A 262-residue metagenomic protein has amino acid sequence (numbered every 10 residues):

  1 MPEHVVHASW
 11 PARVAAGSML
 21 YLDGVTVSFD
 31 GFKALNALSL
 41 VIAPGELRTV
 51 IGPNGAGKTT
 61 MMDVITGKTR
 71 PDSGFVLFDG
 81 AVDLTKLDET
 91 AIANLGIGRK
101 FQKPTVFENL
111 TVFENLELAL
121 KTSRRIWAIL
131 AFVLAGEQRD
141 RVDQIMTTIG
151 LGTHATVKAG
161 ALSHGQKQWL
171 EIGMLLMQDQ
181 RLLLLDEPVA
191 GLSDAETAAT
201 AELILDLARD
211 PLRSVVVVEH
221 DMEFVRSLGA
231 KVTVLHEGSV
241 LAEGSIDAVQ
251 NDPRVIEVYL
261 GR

Functional and structural regions predicted by a protein language model:
P2-R262: Glycine-rich phosphate-binding loops of nucleotide-dependent enzymes
